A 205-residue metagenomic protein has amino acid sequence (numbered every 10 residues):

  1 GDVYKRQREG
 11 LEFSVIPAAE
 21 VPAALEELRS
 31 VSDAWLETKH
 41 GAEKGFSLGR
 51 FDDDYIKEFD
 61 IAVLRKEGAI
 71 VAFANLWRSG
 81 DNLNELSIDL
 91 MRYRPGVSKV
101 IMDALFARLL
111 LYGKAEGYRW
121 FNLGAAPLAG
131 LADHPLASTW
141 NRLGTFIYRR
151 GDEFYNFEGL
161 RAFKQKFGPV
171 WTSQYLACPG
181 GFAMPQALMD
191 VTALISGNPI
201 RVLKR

Functional and structural regions predicted by a protein language model:
G1-Y4: Short, small-residue-biased leader/transition segments that mark boundaries at the very start of proteins
E9-W140, E153-A162, F167-G168, T172-R205: A conserved beta-strand-loop-helix scaffold within acyl/acetyltransferase catalytic domains
T145-F154: A short acidic, glycine-rich active-site loop that binds or catalyzes chemistry on phosphate/adenosine moieties
